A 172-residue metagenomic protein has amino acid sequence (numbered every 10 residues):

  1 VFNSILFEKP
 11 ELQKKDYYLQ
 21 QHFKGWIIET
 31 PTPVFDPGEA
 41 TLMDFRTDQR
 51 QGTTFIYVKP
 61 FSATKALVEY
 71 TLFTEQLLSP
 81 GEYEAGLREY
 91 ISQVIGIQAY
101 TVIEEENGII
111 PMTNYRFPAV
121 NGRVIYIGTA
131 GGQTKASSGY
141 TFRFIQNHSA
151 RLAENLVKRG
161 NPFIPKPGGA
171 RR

Functional and structural regions predicted by a protein language model:
V1-T101, T113-P118: Predominantly flavin-linked oxidoreductase catalytic cores and closely associated redox partners
R50-T53, N107-I127, A136: FAD-binding beta-loop-beta segment adjacent to the flavin cofactor pocket
A66, Y126-A130: Short acidic (Asp/Glu) and glycine-rich catalytic loops that position anionic groups and cofactors
G81, N121-V124, G139-Q146: Alpha-helix initiation and capping sites
L87-I91, Y140-R159: An active-site-proximal "capping" alpha-helix that borders the catalytic cofactor pocket
I103-E105: Long, charged, glycine-rich C-terminal linkers/tails
M112-F117, A150-R172: Active-site-proximal substrate-binding core of FAD-dependent oxidoreductases
A130-F142: Glycine-rich phosphate/pyrophosphate-binding beta-alpha loops
